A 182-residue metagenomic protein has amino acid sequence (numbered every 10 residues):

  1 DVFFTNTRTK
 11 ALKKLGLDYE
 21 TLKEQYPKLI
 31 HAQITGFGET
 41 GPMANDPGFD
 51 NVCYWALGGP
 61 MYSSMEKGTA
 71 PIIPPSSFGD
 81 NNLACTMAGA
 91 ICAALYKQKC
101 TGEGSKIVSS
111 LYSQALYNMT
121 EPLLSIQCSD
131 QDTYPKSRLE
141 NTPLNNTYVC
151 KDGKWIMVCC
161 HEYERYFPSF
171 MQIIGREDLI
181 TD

Functional and structural regions predicted by a protein language model:
D1-E103: N-terminal helix-loop segment corresponding to the beta1-alpha1 unit of nucleotide/adenylate-binding folds
T5, S109, M157-C160: Active-site-adjacent beta-strand anchor residues
G48, A56-L57, T142-L144, D152: A generic structural signal for well-ordered coil/turn residues at beta-strand boundaries that shape enzyme active-site
I72-N82, G104-K106, P135-N145, I156-M157: A short glycine-threonine-serine/GTX helix/turn-capping micro-motif
S77-C92, L111-M119, E162, Y166: Mid-domain beta-loop-alpha active-site segment that forms a flexible, acidic cofactor/metal-binding surface
L95-P135: Substrate-binding/catalytic subdomain of NAD(P)-dependent oxidoreductase enzymes
L144-D182: Aromatic-enriched alpha-helical interface/lid elements that frame and gate functional surfaces
